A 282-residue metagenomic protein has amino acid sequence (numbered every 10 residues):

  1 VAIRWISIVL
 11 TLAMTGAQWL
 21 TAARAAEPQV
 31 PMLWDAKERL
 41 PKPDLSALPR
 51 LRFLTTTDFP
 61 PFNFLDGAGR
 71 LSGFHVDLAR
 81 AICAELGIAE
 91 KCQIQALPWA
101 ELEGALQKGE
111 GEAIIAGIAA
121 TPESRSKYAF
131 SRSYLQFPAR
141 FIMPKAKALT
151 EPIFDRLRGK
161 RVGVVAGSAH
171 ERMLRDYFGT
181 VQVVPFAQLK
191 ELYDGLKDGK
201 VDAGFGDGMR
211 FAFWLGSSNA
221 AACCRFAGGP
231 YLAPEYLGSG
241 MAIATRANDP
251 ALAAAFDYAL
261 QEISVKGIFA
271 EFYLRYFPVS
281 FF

Functional and structural regions predicted by a protein language model:
S7-A17: Bacterial N-terminal signal peptides
A26-A36, A169-F186, R225-A227, D257-F282: Ligand-binding clefts/hinges and TM-proximal coupling segments of bilobed small-molecule sensing domains
E27-I118, R125-S126, P185, R275: Extracytoplasmic small-molecule ligand-binding "clamshell" domains of the periplasmic binding protein/Venus flytrap
T55-P60, G69-E85, I118-A119, R140-D194 (+2 more regions): Bilobed "Venus flytrap"/periplasmic-binding protein-like clamshell domains and structurally analogous long
T57, L135-K145, G208, A212 (+2 more regions): Periplasmic-binding protein-like
R80, A84, K91-R156, N219-Y236: Acidic, polar ligand-binding/catalytic clefts
I82, L106-Q107, L157, G195-K197 (+2 more regions): Hydrophobic residues within well-ordered alpha-helices
E112-G117, D202-D207, A212: Paired acidic/hydrophobic, glycine-rich loop segments that form the ligand-binding mouth/hinge of periplasmic-binding
